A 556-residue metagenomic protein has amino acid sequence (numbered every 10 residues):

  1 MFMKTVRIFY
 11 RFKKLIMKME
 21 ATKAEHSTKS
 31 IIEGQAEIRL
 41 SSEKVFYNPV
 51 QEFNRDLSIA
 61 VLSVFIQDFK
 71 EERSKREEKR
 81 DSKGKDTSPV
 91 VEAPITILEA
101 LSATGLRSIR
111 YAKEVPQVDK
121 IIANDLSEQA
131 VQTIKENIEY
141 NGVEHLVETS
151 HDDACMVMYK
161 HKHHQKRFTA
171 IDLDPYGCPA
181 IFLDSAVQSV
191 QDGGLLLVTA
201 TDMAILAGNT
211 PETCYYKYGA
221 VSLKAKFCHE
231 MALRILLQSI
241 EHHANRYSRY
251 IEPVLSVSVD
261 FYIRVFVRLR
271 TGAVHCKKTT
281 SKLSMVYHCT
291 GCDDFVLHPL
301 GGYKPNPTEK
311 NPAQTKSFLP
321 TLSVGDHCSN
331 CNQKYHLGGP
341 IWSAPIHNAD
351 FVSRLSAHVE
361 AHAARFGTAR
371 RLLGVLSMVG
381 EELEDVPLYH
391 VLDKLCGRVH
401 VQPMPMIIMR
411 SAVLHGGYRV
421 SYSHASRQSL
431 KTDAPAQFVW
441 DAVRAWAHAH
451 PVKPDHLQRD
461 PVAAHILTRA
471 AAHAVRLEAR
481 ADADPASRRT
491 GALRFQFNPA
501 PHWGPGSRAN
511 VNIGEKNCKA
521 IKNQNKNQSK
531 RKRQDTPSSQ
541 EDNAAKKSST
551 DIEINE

Functional and structural regions predicted by a protein language model:
F2-E556: SAM-dependent transferase fold signal centered on methyltransferase-like domains, encompassing both Class I
